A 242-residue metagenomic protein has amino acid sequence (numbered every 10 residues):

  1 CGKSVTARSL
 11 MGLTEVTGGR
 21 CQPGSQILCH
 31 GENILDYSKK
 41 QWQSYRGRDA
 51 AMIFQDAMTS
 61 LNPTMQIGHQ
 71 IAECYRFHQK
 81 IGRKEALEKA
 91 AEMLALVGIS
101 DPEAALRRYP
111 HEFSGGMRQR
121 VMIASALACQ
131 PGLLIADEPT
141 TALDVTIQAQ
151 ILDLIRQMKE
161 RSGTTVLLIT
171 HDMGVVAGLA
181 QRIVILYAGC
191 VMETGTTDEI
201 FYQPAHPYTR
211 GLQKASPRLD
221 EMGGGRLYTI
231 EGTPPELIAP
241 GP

Functional and structural regions predicted by a protein language model:
C21-N33: Conserved ABC transporter NBD signature motif
N33-A51, H69, F77, E199-P204 (+1 more regions): ABC ATPase NBD coupling module
S100-L106, T197-P242: Short catalytic/signature loops enriched in Gly
A128-G132: A short, proline-enriched helix->beta-strand linker immediately N-terminal to the Walker B motif in ABC-type P-loop
A149-G163, G174: Helical segment within the ABC ATPase nucleotide-binding domain
V176-G178: A short, surface-exposed alpha-helical micro-motif characterized by mixed small hydrophobic and charged/polar residues
